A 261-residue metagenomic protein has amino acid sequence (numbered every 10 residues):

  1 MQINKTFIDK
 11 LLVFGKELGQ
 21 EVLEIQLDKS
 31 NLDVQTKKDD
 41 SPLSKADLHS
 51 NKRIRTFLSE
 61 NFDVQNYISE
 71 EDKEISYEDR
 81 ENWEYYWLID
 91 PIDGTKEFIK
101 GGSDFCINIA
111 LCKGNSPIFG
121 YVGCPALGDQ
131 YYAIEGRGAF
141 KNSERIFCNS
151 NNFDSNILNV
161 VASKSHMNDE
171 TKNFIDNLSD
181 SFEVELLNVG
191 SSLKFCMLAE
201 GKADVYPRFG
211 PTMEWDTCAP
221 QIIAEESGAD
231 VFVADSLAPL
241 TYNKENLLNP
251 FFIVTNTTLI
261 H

Functional and structural regions predicted by a protein language model:
M1-I92, N173-D176, S236: N-terminal subdomain of lithium-sensitive/metallo-dependent phosphomonoesterases centered on the IMPase/IPPase/PAP
M1-K16, E24, N173-D180, F195-H261: Oxyanion/phosphate-interacting regions
V22, D47, L58, T95 (+5 more regions): Residue-level signal for inorganic ion chemistry
L48, D72, S165-H166, S192 (+1 more regions): Short, surface-exposed acidic/glycine-rich loop or hinge patches that mediate macromolecular interfaces
I68, E185-N188, F232: General small-molecule cofactor/ligand-binding pocket signal
S76-Y77, K96-I99, Q130: Conserved protein kinase catalytic core
W83-A126: Glycine-rich active-site/cofactor-binding loop and its immediate structural neighborhood
I109-C196, K244-H261: Acidic beta-strand-loop-alpha-helix segment within the catalytic core of divalent metal-dependent phosphate-processing
